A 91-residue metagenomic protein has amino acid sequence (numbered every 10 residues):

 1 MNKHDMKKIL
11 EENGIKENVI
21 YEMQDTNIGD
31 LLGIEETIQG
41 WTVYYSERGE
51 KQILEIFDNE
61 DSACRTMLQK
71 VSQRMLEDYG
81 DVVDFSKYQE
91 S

Functional and structural regions predicted by a protein language model:
M1-T26, F85: Negatively charged, low-complexity tracts enriched in Asp/Glu with abundant Ser/Thr
N18, M23, G40-T42, K51 (+2 more regions): Residues in flexible loops and secondary-structure boundaries
D25, D58, D78-Y79: Residue-level detector of alpha-helical recognition elements and their boundaries
D25-Q52, K70: Short aromatic-glycine-(Arg/Gly/Cys) micro-motifs in beta-strand/loop hairpins
I53-F57: A short, polar/proline- and glycine-enriched secondary-structure boundary/capping micro-motif
D58-R74: A short, charged, amphipathic alpha-helix used as a generic interaction element across diverse proteins
R74-S91: Intrinsically disordered, low-complexity charged/polar segments
